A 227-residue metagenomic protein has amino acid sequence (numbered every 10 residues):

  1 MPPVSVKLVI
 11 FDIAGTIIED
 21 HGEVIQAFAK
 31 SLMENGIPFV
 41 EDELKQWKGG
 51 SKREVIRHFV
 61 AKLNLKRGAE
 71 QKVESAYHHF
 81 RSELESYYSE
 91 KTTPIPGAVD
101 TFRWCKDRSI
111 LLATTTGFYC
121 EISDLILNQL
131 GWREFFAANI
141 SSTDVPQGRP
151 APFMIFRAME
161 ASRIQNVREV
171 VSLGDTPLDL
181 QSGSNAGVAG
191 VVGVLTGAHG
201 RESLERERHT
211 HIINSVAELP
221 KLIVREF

Functional and structural regions predicted by a protein language model:
M1-K7, C120, L125-F227: Asp-based, Mg2+/Mn2+-dependent phosphohydrolase catalytic module
V4-V99, R108: N-terminal helical cap/lid subdomain that shapes the substrate entry/recognition surface in HAD-like hydrolases
T16, F28, A98-N128, F136: Substrate-recognition element of Asp-dependent hydrolases with the DxDx(T/V) motif
T16-I17, S89-E90, L111-L112, R168 (+1 more regions): A generic structural signal for short
I18, G49, I95, T116-G117 (+3 more regions): Active-site-adjacent beta-strand anchor residues
A29, M33, R57-A61, R81 (+6 more regions): Class I S-adenosyl-L-methionine
Y88-T93, G117, G190-V191: Short, flexible loop segments at the rims of nucleotide/cofactor-binding pockets, characterized by
G97-T101, M154-R157: Well-ordered alpha-helical segments embedded in enzymatic catalytic cores
